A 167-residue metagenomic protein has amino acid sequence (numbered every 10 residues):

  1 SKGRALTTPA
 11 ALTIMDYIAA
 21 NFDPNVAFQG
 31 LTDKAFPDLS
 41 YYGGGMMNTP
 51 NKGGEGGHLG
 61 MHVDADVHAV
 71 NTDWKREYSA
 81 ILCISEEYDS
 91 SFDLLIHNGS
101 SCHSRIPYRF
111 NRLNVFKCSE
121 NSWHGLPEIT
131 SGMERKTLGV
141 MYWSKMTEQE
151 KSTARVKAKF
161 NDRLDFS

Functional and structural regions predicted by a protein language model:
S1-S167: Fe(II)/2-oxoglutarate oxygenase catalytic core
